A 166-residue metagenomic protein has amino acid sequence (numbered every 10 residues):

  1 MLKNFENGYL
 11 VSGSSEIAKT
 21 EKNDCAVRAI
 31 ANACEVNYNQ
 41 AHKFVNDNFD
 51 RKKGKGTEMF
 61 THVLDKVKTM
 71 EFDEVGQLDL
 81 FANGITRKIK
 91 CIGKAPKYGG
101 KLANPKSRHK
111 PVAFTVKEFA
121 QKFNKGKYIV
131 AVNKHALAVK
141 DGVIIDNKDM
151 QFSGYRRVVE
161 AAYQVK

Functional and structural regions predicted by a protein language model:
M1-E71: Active-site nucleophile-adjacent alpha helix/oxyanion-hole segment immediately C-terminal to the catalytic cysteine
L2, V27, T86, S107 (+1 more regions): Short, intrinsically disordered low-complexity segments
F5, I89, V158-V159: Small/flexible residues
G8, N37, K97, K127 (+3 more regions): Intrinsically disordered, low-complexity N-terminal regions enriched in serine/proline/glycine with scattered basic
V11, R28, N83, M150-S153: A generic signature of intrinsically disordered, low-complexity regions enriched in glycine/proline and charged/polar
F49-K134, K140-G142, N147-D149: Conserved active-site-adjacent core of cysteine acyl-enzyme catalytic domains
I144-K166: Noncatalytic regulatory segments and standalone regulatory/sensor domains
